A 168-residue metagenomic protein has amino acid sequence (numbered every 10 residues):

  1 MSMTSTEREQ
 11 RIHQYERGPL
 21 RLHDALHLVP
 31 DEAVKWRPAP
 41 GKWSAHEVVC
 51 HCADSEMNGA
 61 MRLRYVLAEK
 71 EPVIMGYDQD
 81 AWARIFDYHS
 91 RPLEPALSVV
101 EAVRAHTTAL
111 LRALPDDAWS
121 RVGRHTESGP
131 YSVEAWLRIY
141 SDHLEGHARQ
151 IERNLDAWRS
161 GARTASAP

Functional and structural regions predicted by a protein language model:
M1-M3, D80-Y88, E127: A short small-residue
S2-E32, A53-M61, Y65, D142-E145: Alpha-helical bundle segments that constitute or directly flank the non-heme di-iron/ferroxidase center
S5-P19, K42-V49, L93-L97, E134-L137 (+1 more regions): Amphipathic, non-membrane alpha-helical segments in soluble helical-bundle scaffolds
T6-H13, R37-P38, E69, S90-R91 (+3 more regions): Solvent-exposed interaction patches of small proteins and small membrane subunits
Q10-H13, A25-L28, E71-V73, I85-Y88 (+1 more regions): Short acidic/polar alpha-helix capping motifs at helix-coil junctions
Q14-P19, H23-A25, A83-R121, Y140: Acidic/histidine-rich alpha-helical segments that form the ligand environment of transition-metal centers
A33-D80, A105-T108, D116, S120-P168: Short, contiguous alpha-helical
